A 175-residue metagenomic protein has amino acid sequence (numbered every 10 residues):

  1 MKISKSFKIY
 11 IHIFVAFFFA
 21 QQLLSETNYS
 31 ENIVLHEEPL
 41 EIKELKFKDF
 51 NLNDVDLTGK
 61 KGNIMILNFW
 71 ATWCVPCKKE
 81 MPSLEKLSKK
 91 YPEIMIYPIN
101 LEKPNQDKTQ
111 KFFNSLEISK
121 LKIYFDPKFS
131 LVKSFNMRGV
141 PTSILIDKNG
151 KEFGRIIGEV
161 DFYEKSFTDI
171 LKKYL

Functional and structural regions predicted by a protein language model:
K2-I11: Bacterial N-terminal signal peptides that target proteins for export
I11-F19: Bacterial N-terminal signal peptides
E26-L57: N-terminal "domain-start" segment that seeds a small globular fold
D56-K78: Short active-site neighborhood of thiol/selenol oxidoreductases, capturing the structured segment around
K60-M65, K108-K111, I118-I123: Conserved N-terminal glycine/acidic-rich loop preference
I66-L67, I96, S143: Hydrophobic beta-strand anchors of alpha/beta hydrolase catalytic cores
K78-L116, P127-S134: Structural microenvironment flanking redox-active thiols in thiol-disulfide oxidoreductases
N114-S119, D126-I170: Thiol/disulfide oxidoreductase modules built on the thioredoxin-like
